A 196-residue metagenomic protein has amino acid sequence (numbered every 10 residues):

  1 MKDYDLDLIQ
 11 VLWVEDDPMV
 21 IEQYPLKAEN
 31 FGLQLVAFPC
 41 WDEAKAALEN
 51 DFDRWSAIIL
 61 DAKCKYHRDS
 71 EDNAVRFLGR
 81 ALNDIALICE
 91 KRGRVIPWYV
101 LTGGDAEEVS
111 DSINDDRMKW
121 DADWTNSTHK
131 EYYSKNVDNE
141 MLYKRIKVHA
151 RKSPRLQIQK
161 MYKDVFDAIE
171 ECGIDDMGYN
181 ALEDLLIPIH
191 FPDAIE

Functional and structural regions predicted by a protein language model:
K2-M19, Y24-A28: Conserved acidic segment of CheY-like receiver
L12, P97-Y99, A122, Y133: Hydrophobic/aromatic beta-strand patches that form the interior of the parallel beta-sheet core in alpha/beta enzyme
Y24-A28, S110-M118: Short, aromatic/basic amphipathic alpha-helical patches
L35-V36, Y132: Generic structural signal for residues in well-ordered beta-strands
A37-A57, K65-Y66: Acidic, metal-coordinating helix/loop segments flanking the phosphotransfer/catalytic sites of two-component signaling
E43, E108, D123-A150: C-terminal output helix
R54-W98, G103-D111: Conserved phosphotransfer microenvironments
S134-V137, V148-I195: Charged alpha-helical initiation segments
